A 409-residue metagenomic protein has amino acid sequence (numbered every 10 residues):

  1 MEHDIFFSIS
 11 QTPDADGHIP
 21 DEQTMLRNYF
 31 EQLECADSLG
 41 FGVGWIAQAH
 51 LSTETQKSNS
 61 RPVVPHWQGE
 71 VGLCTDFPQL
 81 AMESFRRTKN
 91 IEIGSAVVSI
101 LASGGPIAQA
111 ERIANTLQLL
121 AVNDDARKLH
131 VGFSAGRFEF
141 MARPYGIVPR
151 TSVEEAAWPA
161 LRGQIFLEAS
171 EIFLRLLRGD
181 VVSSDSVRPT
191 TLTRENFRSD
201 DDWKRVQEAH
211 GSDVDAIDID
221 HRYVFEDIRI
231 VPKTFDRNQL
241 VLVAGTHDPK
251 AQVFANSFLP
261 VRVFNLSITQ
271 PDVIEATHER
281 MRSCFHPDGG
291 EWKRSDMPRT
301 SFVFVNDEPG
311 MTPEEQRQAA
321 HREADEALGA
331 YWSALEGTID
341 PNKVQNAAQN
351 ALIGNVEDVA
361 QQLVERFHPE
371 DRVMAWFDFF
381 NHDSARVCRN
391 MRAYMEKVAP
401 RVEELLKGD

Functional and structural regions predicted by a protein language model:
M1-T88: N-terminal beta1-alpha1-beta2 module of alpha/beta enzyme domains
H3-F7, G44-I46, I93-A96, R127-F133 (+4 more regions): Hydrophobic faces of well-ordered beta-strands that scaffold small-molecule active sites in alpha/beta enzyme cores
F6-I9, T151-K233, D272-R372, L405-L406: An alpha-helical appendage that flanks or caps ligand/catalytic pockets
I9-R27, V97-P106, E154-A157, D236-H247 (+2 more regions): Active-site mouth loops of central-metabolism enzymes
N28-A47, F254-F264, E365-V373: Catalytic domains of carbohydrate-active enzymes, especially glycoside hydrolases
D37-S38, M82-N90, T116-K128, N256-S257 (+2 more regions): Acidic (Asp/Glu)-rich catalytic clusters
G40, Q48, S84, F173 (+4 more regions): Conserved, mostly hydrophobic/aromatic
V43-C74, G104, R137, A142 (+2 more regions): Glycine-rich, proline-tolerant flexible connector loops at the mouths of alpha/beta enzymes
